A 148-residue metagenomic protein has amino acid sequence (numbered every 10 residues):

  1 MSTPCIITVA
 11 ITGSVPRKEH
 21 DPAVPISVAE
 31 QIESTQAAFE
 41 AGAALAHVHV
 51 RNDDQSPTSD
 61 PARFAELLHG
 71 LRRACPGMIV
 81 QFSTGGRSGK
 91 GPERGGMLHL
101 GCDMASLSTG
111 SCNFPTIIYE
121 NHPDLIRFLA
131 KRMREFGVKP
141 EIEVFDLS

Functional and structural regions predicted by a protein language model:
M1-A23, S106-N113: N-terminal small/glycine-rich loop or linker at the start of catalytic domains across soluble metabolic enzymes
T3, V9, S56-F82, R127-E135: Alpha-helix-loop-beta-strand connector modules within alpha/beta enzyme cores
P4-A10, L45-H47, G77-Q81, C102-S106 (+1 more regions): Structural preference for beta-strand elements that scaffold enzyme active sites
A10-S14, R51-D53, S83-R87, S108-C112 (+1 more regions): Active-site beta-loop-alpha junctions enriched in small/polar residues
E19, A44-E66, F114: Glycine-rich, proline-tolerant flexible connector loops at the mouths of alpha/beta enzymes
Q31, A38, H49, A105: Conserved, mostly hydrophobic/aromatic
S88-L100, L147-S148: Catalytic cores of alpha/beta
M104-S148: Catalytic alpha/beta core domains of metabolic enzymes, predominantly
